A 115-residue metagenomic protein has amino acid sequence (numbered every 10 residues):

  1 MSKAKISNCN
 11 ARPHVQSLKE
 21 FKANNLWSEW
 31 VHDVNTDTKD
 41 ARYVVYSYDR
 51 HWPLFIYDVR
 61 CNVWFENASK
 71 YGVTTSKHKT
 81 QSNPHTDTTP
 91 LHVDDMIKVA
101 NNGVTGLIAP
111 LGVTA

Functional and structural regions predicted by a protein language model:
M1-A115: Terminal leader/tail segments of proteins
